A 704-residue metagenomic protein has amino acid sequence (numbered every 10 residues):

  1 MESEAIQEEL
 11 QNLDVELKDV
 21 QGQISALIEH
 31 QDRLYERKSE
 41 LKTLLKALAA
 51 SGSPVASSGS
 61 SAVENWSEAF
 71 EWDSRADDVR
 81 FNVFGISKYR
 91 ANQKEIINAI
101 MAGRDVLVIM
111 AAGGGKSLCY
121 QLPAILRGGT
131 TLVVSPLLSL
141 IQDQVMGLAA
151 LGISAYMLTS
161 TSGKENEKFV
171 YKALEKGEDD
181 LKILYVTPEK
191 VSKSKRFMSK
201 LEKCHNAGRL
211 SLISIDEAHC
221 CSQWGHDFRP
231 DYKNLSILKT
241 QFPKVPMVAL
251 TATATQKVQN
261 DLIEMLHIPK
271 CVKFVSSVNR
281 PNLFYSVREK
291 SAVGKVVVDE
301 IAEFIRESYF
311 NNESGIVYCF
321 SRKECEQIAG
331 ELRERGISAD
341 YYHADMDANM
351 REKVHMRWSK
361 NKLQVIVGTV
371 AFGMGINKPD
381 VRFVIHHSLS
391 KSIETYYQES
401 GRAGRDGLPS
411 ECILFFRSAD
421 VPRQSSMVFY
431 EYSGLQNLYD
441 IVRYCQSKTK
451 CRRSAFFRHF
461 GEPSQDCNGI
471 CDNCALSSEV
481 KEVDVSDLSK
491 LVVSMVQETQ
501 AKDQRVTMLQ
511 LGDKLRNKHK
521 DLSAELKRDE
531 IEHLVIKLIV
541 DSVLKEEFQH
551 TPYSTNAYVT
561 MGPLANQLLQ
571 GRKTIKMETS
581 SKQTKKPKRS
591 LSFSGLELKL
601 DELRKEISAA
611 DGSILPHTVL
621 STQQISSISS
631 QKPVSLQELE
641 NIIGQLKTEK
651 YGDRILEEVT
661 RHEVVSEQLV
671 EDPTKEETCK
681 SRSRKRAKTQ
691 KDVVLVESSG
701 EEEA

Functional and structural regions predicted by a protein language model:
E2-W66, F70-R75, G434, Q465-A704: Accessory DNA-binding and partner-docking regions appended to nucleic-acid-acting proteins, especially the terminal
E4-K18, W66, D78-V83, K88-A91 (+5 more regions): Helicase motor core with emphasis on the C-terminal RecA-like subdomain
E95-A99, D440, Y444, L491 (+2 more regions): Solvent-exposed, amphipathic alpha-helical segments
S139: Conserved Rossmann-like nucleotide-cofactor binding loop
S410-C412, P422-I470, L476-E482: C-terminal or mid-to-C-terminal helical accessory/interaction module adjacent to the motor/catalytic core
